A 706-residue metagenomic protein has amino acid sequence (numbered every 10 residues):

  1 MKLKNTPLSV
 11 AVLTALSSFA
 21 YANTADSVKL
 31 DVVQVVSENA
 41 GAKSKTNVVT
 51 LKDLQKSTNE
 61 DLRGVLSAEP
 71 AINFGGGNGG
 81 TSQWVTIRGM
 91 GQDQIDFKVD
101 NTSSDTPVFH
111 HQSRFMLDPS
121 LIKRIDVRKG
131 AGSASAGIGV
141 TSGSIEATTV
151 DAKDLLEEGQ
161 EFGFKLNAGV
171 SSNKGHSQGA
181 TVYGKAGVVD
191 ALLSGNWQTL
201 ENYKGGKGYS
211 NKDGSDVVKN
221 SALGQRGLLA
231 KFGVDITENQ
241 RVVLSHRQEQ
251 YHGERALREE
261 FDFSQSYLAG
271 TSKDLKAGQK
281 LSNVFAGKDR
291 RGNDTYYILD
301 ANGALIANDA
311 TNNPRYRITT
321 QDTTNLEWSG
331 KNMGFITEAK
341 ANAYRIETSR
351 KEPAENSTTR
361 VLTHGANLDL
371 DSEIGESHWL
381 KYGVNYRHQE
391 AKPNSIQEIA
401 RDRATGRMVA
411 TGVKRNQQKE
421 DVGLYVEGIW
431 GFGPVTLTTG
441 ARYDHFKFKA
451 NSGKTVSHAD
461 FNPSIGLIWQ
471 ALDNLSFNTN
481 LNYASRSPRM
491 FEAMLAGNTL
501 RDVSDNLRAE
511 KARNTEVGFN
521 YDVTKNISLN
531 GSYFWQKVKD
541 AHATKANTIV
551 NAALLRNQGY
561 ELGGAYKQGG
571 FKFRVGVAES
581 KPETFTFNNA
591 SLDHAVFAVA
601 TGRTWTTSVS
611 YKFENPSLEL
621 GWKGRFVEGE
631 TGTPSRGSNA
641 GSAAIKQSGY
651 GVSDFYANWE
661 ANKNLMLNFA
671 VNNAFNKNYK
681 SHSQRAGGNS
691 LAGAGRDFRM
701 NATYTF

Functional and structural regions predicted by a protein language model:
M1-N73, L155, Y183-G184, R226 (+10 more regions): N-terminal Sec signal peptide and the immediately downstream disordered periplasmic leader that contains the TonB box
K2, T6-A11, Y21-N23, S221 (+7 more regions): Conserved C-terminal beta-signal and adjacent last beta-strands/turns of outer-membrane beta-barrel proteins
A25-E157, K174, E259, T323 (+2 more regions): Acidic, small-polar-rich N-terminal luminal/periplasmic segments of exported/outer-membrane proteins
K153, G159-F164, T181-N313, G629: Periplasmic-side early beta-strands and strand-to-turn transitions of outer-membrane beta-barrels
R241-E249, N313-N482, N530-Y533, K567-G569 (+1 more regions): Face-selective signature of the C-terminal outer-membrane beta-barrel domain
A310-M333, V413-K419, V456, Q470 (+6 more regions): Outer-membrane beta-barrel signature, preferentially recognizing the C-terminal barrel domain of Gram-negative
S349, K392, Q397, R401-A404 (+9 more regions): Surface-exposed extracellular loop regions of Gram-negative outer-membrane beta-barrel proteins, predominantly
E376, G431-L437, K525-K539, T544 (+4 more regions): Gram-negative outer-membrane beta-barrel transporters
